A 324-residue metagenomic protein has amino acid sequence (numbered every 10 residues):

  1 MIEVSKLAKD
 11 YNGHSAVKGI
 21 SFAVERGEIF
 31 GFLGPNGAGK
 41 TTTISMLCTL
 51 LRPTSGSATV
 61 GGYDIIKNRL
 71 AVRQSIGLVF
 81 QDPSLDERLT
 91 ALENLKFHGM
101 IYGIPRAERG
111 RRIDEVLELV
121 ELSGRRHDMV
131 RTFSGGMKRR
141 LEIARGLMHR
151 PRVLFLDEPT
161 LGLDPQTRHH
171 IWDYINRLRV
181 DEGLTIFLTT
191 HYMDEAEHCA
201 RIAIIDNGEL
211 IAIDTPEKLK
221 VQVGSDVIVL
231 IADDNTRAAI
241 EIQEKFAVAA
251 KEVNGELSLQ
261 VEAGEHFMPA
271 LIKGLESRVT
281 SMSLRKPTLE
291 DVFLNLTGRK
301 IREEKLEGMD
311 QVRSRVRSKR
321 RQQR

Functional and structural regions predicted by a protein language model:
K96, M100, A107-R125: Conserved ABC ATPase "signature" region
R150: Conserved catalytic motifs of ABC-family nucleotide-binding domains
L154-D157: Catalytic Walker B motif of ABC-type/P-loop ATPase nucleotide-binding domains
H169-E182: Helical segment within the ABC ATPase nucleotide-binding domain
S225-K300: Short, charged/small-residue-rich alpha-helical element at the C-terminal edge of ABC transporter nucleotide-binding
